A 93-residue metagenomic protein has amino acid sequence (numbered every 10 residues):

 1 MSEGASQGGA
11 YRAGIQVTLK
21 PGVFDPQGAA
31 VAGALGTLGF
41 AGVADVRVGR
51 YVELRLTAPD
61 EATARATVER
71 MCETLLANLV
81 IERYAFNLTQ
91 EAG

Functional and structural regions predicted by a protein language model:
M1-G93: Long, contiguous binding/interaction regions
